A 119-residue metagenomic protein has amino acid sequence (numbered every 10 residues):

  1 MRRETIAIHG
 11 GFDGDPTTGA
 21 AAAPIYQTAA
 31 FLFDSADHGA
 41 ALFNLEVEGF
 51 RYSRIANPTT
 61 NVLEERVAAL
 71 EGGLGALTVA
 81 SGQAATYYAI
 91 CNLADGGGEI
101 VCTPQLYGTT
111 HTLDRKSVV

Functional and structural regions predicted by a protein language model:
M1-V47: N-terminal glycine-rich, Lys/His-bearing helix-loop that initiates the first secondary-structure elements of many
G11, A29-A30, S81-G82, I90 (+1 more regions): Fold-independent oxyanion-binding glycine-rich loops and adjacent beta-strand/coil segments at enzyme active sites
P24-I25, G75-T78, G98-E99: Structural motif
S35-A84, T109-R115: Conserved N-terminal alpha-helix of the aminotransferase class I/II PLP-enzyme fold
A69-L70, Y88-G96: Alpha-helix C-terminal capping segments
N92-T110: Conserved PLP-anchoring active-site segment centered on the Schiff-base-forming lysine
